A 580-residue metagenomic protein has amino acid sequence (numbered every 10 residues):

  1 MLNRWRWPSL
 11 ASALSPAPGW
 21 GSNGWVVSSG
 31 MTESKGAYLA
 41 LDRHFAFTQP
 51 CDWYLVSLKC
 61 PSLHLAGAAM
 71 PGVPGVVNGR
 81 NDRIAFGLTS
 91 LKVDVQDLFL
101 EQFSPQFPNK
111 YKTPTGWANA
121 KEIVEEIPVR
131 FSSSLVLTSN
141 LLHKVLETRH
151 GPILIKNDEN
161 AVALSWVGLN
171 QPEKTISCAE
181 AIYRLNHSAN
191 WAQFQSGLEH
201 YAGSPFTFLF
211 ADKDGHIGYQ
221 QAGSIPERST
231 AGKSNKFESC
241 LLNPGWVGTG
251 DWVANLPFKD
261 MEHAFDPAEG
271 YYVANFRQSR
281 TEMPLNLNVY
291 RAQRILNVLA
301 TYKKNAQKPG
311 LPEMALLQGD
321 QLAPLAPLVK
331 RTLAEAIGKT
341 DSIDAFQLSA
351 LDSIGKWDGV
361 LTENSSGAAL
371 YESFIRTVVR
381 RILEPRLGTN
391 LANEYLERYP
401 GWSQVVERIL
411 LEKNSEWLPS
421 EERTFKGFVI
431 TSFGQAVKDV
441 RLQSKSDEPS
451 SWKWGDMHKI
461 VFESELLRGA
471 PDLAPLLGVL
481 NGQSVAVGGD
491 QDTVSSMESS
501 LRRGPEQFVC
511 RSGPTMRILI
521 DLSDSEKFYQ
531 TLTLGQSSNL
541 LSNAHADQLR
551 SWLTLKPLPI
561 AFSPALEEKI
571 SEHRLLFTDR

Functional and structural regions predicted by a protein language model:
M1-R580: C-terminal/peripheral segments of proteins
